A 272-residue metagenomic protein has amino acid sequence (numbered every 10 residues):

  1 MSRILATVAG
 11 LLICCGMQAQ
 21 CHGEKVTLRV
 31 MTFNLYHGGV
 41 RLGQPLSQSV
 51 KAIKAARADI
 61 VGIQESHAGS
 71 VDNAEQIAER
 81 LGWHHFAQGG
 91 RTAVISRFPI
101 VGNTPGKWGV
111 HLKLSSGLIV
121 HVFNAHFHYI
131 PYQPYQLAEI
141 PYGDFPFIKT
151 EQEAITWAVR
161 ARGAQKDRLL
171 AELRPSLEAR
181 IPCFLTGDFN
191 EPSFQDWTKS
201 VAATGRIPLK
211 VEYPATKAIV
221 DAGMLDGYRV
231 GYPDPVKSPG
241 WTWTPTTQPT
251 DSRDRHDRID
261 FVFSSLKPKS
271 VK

Functional and structural regions predicted by a protein language model:
R3-I4, V8, L12, A19-R80 (+3 more regions): N-terminal, active-site-proximal structural segment of metallo-dependent hydrolase catalytic domains
L28-L35, S49-S70, V122-N124, I155-S200 (+3 more regions): Active-site beta-strand/loop signature of hydrolases that rely on acidic residues for catalysis
G39-L46, H67-V71, Q88, V159-K166 (+2 more regions): Solvent-exposed, acidic/flexible segments
I63-P141: Structured beta-strand-rich core segments of catalytic domains in phosphoester-bond hydrolases
T104-K107, H111-S115, R174-C183, N190-K272: Metal-dependent phosphoester-hydrolase catalytic domains
Y135-V159, S200: A solvent-exposed, charged loop/short amphipathic helix patch at secondary-structure junctions
